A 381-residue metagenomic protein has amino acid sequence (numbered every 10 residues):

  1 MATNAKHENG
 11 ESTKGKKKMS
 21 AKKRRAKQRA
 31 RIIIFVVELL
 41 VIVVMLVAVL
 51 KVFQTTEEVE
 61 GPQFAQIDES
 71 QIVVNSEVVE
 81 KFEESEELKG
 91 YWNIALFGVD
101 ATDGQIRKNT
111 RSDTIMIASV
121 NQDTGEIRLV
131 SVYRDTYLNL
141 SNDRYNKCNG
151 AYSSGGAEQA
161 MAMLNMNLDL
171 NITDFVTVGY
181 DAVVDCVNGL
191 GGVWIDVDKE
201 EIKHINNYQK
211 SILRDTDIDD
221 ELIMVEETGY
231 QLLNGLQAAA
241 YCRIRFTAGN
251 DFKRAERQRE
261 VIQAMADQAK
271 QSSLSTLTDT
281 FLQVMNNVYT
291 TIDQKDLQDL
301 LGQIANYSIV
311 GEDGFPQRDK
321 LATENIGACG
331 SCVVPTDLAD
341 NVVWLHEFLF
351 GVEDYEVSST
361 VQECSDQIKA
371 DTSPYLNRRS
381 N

Functional and structural regions predicted by a protein language model:
T3, K16-K17, A21-T124, D299-A305: Entry/capping segment at the start of metal-dependent catalytic domains with acidic active-site entry clusters
E69-E84, Y91, L140, N287-N381: C-terminal solvent-exposed extensions
K89-W92, T110-I115, T124-V132, D143 (+6 more regions): Extracytoplasmic
F97, D103, D135, M163-T173 (+9 more regions): Structured segments of extracytoplasmic/periplasmic soluble domains in secreted or envelope-associated proteins
D103-I106, N146-S154, D169-D174, T228 (+4 more regions): Second-shell loop/turn segments in exported
K108-S112, N142, A151-Q159, T177-D181 (+5 more regions): Soluble non-cytosolic domains of exported or imported proteins
G150, S154-D219, Q271, T291-D293 (+1 more regions): Amphipathic, coiled-coil-like alpha-helical scaffolding segments used for oligomerization/assembly
N188-T276: Flexible, polar/acidic helix-loop-strand segments at domain edges
